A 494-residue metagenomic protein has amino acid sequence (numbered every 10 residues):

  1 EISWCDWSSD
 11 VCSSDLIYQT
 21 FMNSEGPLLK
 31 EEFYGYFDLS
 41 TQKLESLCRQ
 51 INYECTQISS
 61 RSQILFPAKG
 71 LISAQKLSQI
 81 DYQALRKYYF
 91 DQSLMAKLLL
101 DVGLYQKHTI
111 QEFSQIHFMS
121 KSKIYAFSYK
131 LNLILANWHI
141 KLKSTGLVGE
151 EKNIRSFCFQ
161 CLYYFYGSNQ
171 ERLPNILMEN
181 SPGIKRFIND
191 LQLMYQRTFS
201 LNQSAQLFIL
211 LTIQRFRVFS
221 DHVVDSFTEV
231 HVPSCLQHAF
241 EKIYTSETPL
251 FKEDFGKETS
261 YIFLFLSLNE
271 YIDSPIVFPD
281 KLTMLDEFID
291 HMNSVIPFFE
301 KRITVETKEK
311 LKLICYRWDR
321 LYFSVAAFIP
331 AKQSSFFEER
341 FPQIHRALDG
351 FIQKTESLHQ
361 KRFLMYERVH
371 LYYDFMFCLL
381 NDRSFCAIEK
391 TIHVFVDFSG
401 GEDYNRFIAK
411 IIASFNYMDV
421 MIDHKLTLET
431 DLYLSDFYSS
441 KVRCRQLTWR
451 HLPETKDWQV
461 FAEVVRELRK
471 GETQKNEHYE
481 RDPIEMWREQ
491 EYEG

Functional and structural regions predicted by a protein language model:
E1-C12: Single conserved hydrophobic/aromatic residue that forms the stacking wall/gate of nucleotide- or nucleobase-binding
Y18-T20, P27-I51, C55, P67-A74 (+2 more regions): Conserved, function-critical positions that sit in or immediately flank catalytic and ligand-binding motifs
R61-S62, W138: Short, flexible active-site-proximal loops enriched in glycine and acidic residues
